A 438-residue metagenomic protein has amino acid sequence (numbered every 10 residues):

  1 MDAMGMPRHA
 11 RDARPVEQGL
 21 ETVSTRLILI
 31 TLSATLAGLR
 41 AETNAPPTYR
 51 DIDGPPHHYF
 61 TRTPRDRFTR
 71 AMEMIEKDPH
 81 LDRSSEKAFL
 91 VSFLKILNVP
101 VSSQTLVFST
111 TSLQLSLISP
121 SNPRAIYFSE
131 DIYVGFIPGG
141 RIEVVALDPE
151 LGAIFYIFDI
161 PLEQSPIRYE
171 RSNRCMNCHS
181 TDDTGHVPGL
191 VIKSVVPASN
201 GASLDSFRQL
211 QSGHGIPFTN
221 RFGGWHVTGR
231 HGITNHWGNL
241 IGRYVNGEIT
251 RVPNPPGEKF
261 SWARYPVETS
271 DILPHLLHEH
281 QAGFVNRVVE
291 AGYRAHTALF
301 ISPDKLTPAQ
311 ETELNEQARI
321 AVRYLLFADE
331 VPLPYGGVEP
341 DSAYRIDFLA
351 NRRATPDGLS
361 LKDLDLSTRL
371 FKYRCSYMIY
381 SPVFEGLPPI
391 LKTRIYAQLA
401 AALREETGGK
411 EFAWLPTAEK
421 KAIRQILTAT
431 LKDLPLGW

Functional and structural regions predicted by a protein language model:
A3, A10-A13: Short hydrophobic alpha-helical segments enriched in small aliphatic residues
D12, V16-I28: Bacterial N-terminal signal peptides that target proteins for export
R26-A37: Bacterial N-terminal signal peptides
L36-A45: Bacterial Sec-dependent signal peptides at the C-terminal "C-region" and cleavage site
E42-T43, V134-A328, L370-W438: Sequence context surrounding c-type heme c attachment/ligation sites in exported
A45-G139, A146: N-terminal alpha-helical interaction blocks
Y293, T297, L326, E330-D347 (+2 more regions): Mature extracytoplasmic or organellar-lumen-exposed domains after removal of signal/transit peptides
